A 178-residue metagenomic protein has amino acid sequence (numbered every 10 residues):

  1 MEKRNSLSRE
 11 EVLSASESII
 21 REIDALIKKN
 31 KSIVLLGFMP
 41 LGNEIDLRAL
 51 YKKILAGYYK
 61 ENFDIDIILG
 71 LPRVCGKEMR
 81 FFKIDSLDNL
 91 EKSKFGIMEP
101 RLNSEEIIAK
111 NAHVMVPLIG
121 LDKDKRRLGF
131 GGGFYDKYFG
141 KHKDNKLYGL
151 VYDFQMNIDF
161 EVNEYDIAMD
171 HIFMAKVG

Functional and structural regions predicted by a protein language model:
M1-A109: N-terminal active-site beta-alpha-beta segment that forms phosphate/nucleotide-binding and substrate-recognition loops
K77-G178: Conserved phosphate- and dinucleotide-binding cores of soluble alpha/beta proteins, encompassing both enzyme active
